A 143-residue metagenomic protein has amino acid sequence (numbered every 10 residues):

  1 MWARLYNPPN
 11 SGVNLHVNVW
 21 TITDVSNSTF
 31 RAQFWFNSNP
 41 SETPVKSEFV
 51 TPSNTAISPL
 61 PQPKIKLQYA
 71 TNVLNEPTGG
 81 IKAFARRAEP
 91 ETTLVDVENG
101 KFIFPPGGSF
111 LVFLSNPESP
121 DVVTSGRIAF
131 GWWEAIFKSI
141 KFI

Functional and structural regions predicted by a protein language model:
M1-I143: Beta-strand-centric surfaces of beta-sandwich/beta-rich domains
